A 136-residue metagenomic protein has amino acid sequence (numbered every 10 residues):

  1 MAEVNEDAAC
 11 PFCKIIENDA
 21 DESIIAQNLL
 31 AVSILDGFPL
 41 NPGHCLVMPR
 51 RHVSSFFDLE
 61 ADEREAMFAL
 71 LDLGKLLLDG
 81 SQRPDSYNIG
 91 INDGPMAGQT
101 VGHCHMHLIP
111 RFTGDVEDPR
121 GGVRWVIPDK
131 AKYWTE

Functional and structural regions predicted by a protein language model:
M1-E136: HIT superfamily nucleotide-processing domains
